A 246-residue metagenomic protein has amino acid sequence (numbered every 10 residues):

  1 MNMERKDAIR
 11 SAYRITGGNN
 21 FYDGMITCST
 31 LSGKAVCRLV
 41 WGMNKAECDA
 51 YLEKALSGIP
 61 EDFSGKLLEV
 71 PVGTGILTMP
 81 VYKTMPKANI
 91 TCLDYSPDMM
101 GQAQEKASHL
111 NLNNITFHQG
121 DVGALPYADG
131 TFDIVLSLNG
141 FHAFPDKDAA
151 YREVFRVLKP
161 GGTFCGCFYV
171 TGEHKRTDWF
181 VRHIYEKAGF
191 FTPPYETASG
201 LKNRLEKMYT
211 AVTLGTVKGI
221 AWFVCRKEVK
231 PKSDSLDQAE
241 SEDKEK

Functional and structural regions predicted by a protein language model:
N2-E61, P80, R182: Conserved class I S-adenosyl-L-methionine
T16, M25, A35-W41, C165-F223: C-terminal alpha-helical "lid/dimerization" subdomain adjacent to the S-adenosyl-L-methionine
K66, G161-T163: Short glycine-centered segments of the SAM/dcSAM-binding site in methyltransferase folds
K66-A124: Class I SAM-dependent methyltransferase SAM/SAH-binding core
G123-I134: A short acidic, Gly/Pro-enriched loop at the edge of an enzyme's catalytic core that lines a small-molecule cofactor
I134-D146: A short SAM/SAH-binding and catalytic strip from SAM-dependent methyltransferases
D148-P160: A short glycine-rich, Lys/Arg-flanked "PGG" loop and its adjoining helix->strand segment in the class I
K207-K246: Core SAM-dependent methyltransferase catalytic element
